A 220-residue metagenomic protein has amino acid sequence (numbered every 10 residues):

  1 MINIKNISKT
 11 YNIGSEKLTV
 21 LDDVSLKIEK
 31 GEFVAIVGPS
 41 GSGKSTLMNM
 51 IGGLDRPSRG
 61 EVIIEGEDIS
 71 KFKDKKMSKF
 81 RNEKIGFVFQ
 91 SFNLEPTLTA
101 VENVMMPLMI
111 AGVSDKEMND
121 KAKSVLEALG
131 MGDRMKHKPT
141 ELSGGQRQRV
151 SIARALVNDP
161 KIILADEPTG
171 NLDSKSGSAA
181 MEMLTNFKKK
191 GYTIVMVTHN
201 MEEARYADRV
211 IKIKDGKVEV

Functional and structural regions predicted by a protein language model:
I2-V210: ABC family nucleotide-binding domain
V210-V220: H-loop (His-switch) and adjacent beta-strand-loop-beta switch element of ABC-type ATPase nucleotide-binding domains
